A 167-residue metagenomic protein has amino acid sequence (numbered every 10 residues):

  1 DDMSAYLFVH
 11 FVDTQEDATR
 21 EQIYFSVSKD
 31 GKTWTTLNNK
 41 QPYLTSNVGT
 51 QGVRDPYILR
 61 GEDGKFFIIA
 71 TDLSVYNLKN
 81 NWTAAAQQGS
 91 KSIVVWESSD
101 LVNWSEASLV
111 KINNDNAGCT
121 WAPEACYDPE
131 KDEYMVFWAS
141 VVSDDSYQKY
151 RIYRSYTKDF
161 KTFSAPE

Functional and structural regions predicted by a protein language model:
D2-T120, C126-E167: Beta-rich carbohydrate-recognition and catalytic domains
